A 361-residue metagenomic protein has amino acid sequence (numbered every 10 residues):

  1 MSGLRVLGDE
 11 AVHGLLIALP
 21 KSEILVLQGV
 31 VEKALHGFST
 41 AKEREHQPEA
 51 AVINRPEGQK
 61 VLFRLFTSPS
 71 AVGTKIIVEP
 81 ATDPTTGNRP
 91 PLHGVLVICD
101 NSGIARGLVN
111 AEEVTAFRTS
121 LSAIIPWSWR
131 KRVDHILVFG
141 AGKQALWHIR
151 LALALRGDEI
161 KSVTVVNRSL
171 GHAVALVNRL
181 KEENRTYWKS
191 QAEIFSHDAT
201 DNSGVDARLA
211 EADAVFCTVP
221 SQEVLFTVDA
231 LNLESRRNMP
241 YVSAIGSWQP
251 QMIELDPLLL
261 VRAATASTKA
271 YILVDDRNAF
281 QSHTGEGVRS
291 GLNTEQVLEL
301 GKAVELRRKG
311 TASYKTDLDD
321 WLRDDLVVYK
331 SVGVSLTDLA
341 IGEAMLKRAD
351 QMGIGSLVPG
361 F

Functional and structural regions predicted by a protein language model:
M1-I125, L336-L339, G360: N-terminal ligand-binding/catalytic initiation module
A123, V133-R156, I160-H172: Glycine-rich adenosine-cofactor-binding loop
L170-E211: Conserved N-terminal Rossmann-fold NAD(P) cofactor-binding segment
N202, D206-A207, E211-A214, Q222-Y241 (+1 more regions): Rossmann-fold NAD(P) dinucleotide-binding segment
V219-S221, G246-S247: Short glycine-/small-residue-rich Rossmann-like dinucleotide-binding loops
S235-L322, L339, M345: Rossmann-fold NAD(P)-binding glycine/threonine-rich loop
D319-G333: Glycine- and charged-residue-rich phosphate/anionic-cofactor binding loop of Rossmann-like
A340-F361: Phosphate-binding loop/pocket of nucleotide- and phosphate-handling active sites
